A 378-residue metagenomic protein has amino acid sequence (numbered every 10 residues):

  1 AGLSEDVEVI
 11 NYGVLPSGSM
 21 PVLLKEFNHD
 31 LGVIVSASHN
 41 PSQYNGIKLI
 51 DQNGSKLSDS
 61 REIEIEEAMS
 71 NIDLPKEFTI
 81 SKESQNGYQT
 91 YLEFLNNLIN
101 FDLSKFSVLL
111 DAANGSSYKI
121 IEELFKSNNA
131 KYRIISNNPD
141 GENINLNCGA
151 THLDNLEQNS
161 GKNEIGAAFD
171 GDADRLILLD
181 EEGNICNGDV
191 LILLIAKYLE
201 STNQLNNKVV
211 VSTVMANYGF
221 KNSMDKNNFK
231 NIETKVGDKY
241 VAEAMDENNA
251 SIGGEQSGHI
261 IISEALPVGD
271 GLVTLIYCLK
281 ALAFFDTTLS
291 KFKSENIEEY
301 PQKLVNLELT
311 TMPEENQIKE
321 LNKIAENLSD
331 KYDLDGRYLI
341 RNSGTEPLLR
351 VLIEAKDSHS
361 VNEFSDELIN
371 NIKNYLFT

Functional and structural regions predicted by a protein language model:
A1-G2, Q43-Q52, I120-E122, D174-I192 (+1 more regions): Short Gly/Thr/Asp-enriched flexible loops that form oxyanion-binding sites at enzyme active sites
A1-Y44, E123-L179: N-terminal small/polar loop signature for handling phosphorylated ligands or for N-terminal nucleophile
L3, Y12, I63-E93, N97 (+2 more regions): Proline/glycine-rich low-complexity loops and linkers
A37-S42, G115, D170-D174, S257-H259 (+2 more regions): Short glycine-rich anion-binding loops that position phosphate/pyrophosphate groups of nucleotides and phosphorylated
N40-P41, A113-Y118, A173-D174, A216-Y218 (+1 more regions): Gly/Ser/Thr-rich loops at beta-strand to alpha-helix junctions that form or flank small-molecule/cofactor-binding
N45-G161: Gly/Ser/Thr-enriched, mixed-charge loops and adjacent short helices that form phosphate/oxyanion-binding elements
I165, T202-T378: Phosphate-binding and adjacent anionic-ligand microenvironments
